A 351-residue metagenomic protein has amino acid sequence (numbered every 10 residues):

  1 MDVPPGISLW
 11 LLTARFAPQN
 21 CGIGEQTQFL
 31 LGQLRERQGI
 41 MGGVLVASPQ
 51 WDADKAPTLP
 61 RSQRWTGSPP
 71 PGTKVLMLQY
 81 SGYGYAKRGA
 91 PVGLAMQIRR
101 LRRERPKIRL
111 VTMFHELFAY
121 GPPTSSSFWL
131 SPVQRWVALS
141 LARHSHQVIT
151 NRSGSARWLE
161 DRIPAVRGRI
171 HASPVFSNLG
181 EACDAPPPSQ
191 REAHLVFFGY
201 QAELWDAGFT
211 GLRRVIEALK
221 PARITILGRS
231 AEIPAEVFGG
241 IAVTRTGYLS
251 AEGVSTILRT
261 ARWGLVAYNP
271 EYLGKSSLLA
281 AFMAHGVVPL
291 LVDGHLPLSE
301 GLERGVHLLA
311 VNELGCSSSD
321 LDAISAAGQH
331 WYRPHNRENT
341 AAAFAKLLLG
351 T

Functional and structural regions predicted by a protein language model:
T13-G72, R229-I233: N-terminal strand-loop element at the rim of the active site of nucleotide-sugar-dependent glycosyltransferases
C21, G315-G350: A charged, aromatic-enriched C-terminal amphipathic alpha-helix characteristic of glycosyltransferases across folds
R99-R103, F128-V148: Membrane-proximal helix-turn-helix segments that form the acceptor-binding/catalytic region of lipid-linked
R143-A185, F198: Donor nucleotide-sugar binding/catalytic pocket of nucleotide-sugar-dependent glycosyltransferases
L179-E236, A251: Conserved catalytic-core segment of nucleotide-activated headgroup transferases in glycan assembly
R229-E232, V243-L258, K275: Conserved active-site histidine-acidic residue motif and adjacent donor-binding/catalytic loop of glycosyltransferases
L258-L273, L290: Acidic donor-binding loop of glycosyltransferase active sites
G264, F282-A284, V288-D293: Short hydrophobic beta-strand element within catalytic cores of glycosyltransferases and related nucleotide-activated
